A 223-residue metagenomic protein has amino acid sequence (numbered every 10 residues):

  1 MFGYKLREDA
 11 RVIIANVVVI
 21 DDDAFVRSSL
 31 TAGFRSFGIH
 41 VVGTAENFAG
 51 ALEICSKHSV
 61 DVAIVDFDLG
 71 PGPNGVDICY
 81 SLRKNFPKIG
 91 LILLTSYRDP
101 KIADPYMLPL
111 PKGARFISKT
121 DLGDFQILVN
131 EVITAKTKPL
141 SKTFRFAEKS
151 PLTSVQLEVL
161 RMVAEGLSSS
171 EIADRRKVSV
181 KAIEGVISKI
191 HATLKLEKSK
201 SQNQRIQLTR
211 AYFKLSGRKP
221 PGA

Functional and structural regions predicted by a protein language model:
M1-S141: N-terminal regulatory/sensing modules of transcriptional regulators
D9, P71, P151-L152, S201: Residue-level marker of regulatory loop/turn positions in helix-turn-helix DNA-binding domains and in histidine
A32, E53, R161, G185 (+1 more regions): DNA-binding alpha-helical recognition surfaces that contact promoter or target DNA
E53, D174, A192: Alpha-helical residues within the helix-turn-helix
H58, N85, E158, L215-A223: Intrinsically disordered, low-complexity protein-interaction/activation regions
K84-K101, V178-A192, I206-T209: Conserved long hydrophobic alpha-helices within structured protein cores
K142-S188: Helix-turn-helix DNA-binding segment
K189-A223: Basic, Lys/Arg-enriched C-terminal extension of HTH/homeodomain DNA-binding domains
